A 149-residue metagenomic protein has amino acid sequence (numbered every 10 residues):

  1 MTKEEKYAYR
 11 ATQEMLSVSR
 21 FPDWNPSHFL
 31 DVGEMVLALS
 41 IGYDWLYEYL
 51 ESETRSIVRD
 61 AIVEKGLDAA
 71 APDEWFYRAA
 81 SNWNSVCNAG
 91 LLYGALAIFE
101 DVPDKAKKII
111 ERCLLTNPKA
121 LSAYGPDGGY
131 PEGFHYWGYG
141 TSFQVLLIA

Functional and structural regions predicted by a protein language model:
M1-A149: Aromatic-lined, polymer-binding surfaces characteristic of secreted/periplasmic polysaccharide-degrading enzymes
